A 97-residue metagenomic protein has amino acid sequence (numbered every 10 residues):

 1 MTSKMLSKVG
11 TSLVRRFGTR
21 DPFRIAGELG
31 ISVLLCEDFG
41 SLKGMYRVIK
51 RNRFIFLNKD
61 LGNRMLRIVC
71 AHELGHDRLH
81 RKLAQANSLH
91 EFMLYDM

Functional and structural regions predicted by a protein language model:
M1-M97: Active-site hotspot residues in diverse enzymes, especially metal/ion-binding acidic/histidine motifs
